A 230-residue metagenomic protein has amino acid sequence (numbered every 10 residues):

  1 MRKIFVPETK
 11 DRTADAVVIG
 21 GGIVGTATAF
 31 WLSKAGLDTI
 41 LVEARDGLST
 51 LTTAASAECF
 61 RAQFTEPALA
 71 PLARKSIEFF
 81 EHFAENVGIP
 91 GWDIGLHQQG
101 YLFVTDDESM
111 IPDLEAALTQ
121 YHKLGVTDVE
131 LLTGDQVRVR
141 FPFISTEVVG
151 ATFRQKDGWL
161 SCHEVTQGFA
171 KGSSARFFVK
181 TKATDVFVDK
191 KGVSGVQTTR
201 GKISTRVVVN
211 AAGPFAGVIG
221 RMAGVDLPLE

Functional and structural regions predicted by a protein language model:
M1-A16, W31-A35: Extreme N-terminal leader/targeting segments of oxidoreductases
D11, W92-F103, D128-G134, R138-S173 (+1 more regions): Helix-loop-beta segment of a Rossmann-like dinucleotide-binding subdomain
G20-G22, T26, A44: Glycine-rich Rossmann-fold phosphate-binding loop(s) that bind the pyrophosphate of adenine dinucleotide cofactors
V24, G47, F215: Conserved Rossmann-like nucleotide-cofactor binding loop
S33-T53: Glycine-rich FAD pyrophosphate-binding loop
A57-R140: Dinucleotide-binding Rossmann-like beta1-alpha1 core, especially the glycine-rich loop that anchors the ADP
T152-V207, A211, F215-V218: Helical element adjacent to the flavin cofactor pocket in flavoenzyme catalytic cores
V218-E230: Glycine-rich beta-alpha-beta "Rossmann" dinucleotide-binding loop(s) and their flanking helix/strand
